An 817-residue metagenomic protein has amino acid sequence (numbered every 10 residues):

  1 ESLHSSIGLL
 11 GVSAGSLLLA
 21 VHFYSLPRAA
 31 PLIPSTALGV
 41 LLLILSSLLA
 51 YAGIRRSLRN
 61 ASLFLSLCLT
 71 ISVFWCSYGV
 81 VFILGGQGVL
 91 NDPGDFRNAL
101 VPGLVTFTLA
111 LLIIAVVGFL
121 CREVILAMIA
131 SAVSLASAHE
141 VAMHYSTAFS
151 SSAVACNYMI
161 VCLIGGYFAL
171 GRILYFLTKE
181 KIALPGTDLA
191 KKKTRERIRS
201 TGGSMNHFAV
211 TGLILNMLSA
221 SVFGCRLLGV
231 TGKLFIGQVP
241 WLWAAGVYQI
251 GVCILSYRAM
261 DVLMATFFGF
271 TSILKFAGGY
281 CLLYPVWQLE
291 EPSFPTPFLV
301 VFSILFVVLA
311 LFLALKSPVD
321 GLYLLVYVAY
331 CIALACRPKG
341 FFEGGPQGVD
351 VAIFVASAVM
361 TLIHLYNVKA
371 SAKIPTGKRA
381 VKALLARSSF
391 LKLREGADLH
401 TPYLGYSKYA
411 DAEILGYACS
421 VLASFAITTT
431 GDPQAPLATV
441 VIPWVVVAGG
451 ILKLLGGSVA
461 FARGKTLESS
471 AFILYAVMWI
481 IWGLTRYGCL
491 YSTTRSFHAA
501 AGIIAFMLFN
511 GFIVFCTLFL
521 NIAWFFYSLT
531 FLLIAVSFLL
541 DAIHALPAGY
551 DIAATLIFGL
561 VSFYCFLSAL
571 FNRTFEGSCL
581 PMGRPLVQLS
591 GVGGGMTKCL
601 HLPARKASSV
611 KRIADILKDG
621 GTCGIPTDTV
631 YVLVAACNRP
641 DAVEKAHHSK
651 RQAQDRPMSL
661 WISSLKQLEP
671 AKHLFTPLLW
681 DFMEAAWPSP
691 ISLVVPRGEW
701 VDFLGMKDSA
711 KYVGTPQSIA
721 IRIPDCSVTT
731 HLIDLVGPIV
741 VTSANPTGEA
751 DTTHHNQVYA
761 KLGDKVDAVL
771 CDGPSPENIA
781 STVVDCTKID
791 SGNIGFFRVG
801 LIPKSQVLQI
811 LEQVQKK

Functional and structural regions predicted by a protein language model:
E1-A50, R56, K181-I250, S256 (+2 more regions): N-terminal topogenic module of multi-pass integral membrane proteins
E1-L10, S62, F119-S134, S150-N157 (+9 more regions): Cytoplasm-facing juxtamembrane segments at the starts of transmembrane helices in multi-pass membrane proteins
L17, A50, C76, L112 (+14 more regions): Hydrophobic residues within the alpha-helical transmembrane core of Major Facilitator Superfamily
L32-I44, G94-F107, M159, K233-A245 (+5 more regions): Structural signature of hydrophobic alpha-helical transmembrane segments
A50-I83, I250-K275, Y280, L454-M478: Membrane helical hairpin/interfacial module
Y78-A130, K275-L324, W482-F531: Membrane-proximal helix-loop-helix units in multi-pass membrane proteins
P102-L111, V124-Y145, A153-L170, P297-V308 (+5 more regions): Alpha-helical membrane segments in multi-pass integral membrane proteins
G595-K817: Active-site-adjacent structural elements in enzyme catalytic cores
